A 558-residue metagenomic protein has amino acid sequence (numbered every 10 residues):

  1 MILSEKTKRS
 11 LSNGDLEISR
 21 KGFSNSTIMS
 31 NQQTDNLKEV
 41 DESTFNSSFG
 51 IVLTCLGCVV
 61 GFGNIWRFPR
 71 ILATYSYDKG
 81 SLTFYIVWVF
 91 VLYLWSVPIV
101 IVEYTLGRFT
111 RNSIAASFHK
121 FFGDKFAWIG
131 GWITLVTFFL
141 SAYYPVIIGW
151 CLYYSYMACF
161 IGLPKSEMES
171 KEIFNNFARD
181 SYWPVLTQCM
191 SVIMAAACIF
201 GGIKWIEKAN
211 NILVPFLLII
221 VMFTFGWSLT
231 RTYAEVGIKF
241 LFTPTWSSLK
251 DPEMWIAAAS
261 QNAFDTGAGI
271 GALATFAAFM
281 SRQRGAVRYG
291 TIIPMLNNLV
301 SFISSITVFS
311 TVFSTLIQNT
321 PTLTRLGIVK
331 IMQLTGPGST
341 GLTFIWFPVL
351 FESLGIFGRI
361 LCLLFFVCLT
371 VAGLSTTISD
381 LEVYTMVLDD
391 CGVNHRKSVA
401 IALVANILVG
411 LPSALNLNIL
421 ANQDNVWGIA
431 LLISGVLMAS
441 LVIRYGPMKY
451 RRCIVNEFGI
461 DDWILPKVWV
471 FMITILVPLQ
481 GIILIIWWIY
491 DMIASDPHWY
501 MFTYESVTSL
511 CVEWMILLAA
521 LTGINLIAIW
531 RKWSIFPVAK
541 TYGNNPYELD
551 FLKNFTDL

Functional and structural regions predicted by a protein language model:
I2-W66, I99-Y104, Y182, M254 (+1 more regions): Membrane-interface "cap" regions at the ends of multi-pass membrane proteins
S30, T34-F49, E207-L381, T385-L411 (+2 more regions): Membrane-embedded translocation segments of transport machinery
E39-E42, A73-K79, N112-W132, P145-I203 (+7 more regions): Inter-helical loop and helix-membrane interface segments of multi-pass membrane transporters/permeases
S47-F90, I199, E235-V236, A272-T291 (+4 more regions): Transmembrane helix-boundary motif of multi-pass solute transporters/channels
L53-L56, V60, I86-G123, P145 (+1 more regions): Juxtamembrane transmembrane-helix boundary signature
R70-V89, T105-G107, R111, F122 (+10 more regions): Transmembrane helix-loop boundary segments of multi-pass membrane transporters
I99, Y144-S166, L218-L241, S310-S314 (+3 more regions): Hydrophobic alpha-helical segments and their helix-loop junctions in multi-pass secondary transporters
S413, L420-V442, L465-L558: A generic transmembrane alpha-helix motif of multi-pass inner-membrane proteins
